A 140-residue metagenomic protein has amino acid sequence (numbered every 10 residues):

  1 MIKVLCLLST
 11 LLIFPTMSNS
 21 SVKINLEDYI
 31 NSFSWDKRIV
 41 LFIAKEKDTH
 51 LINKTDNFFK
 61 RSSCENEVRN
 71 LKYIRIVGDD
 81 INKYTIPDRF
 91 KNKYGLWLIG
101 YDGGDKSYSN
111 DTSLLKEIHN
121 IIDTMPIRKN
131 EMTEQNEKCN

Functional and structural regions predicted by a protein language model:
I2-C6, I13-N140: Non-catalytic interaction/Regulatory regions outside core domains
